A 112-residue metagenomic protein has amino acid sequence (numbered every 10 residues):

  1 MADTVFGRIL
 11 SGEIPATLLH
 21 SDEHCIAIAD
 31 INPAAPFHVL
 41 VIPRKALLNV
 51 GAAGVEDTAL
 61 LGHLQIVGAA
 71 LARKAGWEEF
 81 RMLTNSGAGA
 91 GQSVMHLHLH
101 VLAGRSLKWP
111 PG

Functional and structural regions predicted by a protein language model:
M1-G112: HIT superfamily nucleotide-processing domains
